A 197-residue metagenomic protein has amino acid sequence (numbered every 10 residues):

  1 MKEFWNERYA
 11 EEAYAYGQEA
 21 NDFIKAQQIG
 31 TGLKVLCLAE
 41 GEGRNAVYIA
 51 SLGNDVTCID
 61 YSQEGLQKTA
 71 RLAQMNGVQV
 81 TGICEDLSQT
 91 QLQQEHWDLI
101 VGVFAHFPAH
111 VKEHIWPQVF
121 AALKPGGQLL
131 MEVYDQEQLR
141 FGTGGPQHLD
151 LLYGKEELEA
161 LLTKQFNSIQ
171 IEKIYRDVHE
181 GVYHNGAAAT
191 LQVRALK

Functional and structural regions predicted by a protein language model:
M1-G30, E137: Conserved class I S-adenosyl-L-methionine
S62-E64: Conserved SAM/SAH-binding beta-strand->alpha-helix loop
N76-S88: Conserved SAM-binding strand-loop segment of SAM-dependent methyltransferases
S88-L99: A short acidic, Gly/Pro-enriched loop at the edge of an enzyme's catalytic core that lines a small-molecule cofactor
D98-E113: A short SAM/SAH-binding and catalytic strip from SAM-dependent methyltransferases
E113-P125: A short glycine-rich, Lys/Arg-flanked "PGG" loop and its adjoining helix->strand segment in the class I
G126-Y134: Conserved beta-strand signature within the Rossmann-like core of class I S-adenosyl-L-methionine
Q138-L158, V182-H184, T190: Acceptor-substrate binding/catalytic loop of class I
